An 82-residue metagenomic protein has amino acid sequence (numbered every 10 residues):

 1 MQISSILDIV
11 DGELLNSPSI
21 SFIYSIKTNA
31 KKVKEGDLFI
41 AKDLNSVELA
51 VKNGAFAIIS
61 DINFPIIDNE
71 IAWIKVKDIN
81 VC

Functional and structural regions predicted by a protein language model:
Q2-C82: Short, basic phosphate-binding NTP loop
